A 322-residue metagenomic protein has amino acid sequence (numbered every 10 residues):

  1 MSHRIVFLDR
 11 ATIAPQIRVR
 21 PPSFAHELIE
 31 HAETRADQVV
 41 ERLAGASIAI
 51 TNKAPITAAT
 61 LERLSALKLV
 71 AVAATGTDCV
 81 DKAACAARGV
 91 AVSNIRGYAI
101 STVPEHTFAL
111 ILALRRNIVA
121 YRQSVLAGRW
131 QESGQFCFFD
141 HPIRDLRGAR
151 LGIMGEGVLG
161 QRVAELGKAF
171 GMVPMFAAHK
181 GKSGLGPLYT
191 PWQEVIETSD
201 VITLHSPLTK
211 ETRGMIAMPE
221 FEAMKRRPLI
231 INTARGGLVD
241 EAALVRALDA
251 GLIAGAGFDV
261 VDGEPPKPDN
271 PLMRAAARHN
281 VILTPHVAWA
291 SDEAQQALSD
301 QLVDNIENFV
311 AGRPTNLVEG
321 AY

Functional and structural regions predicted by a protein language model:
M1-A46: N-terminal glycine-/charge-rich "phosphate-binding" loop or analogous flexible N-terminal tail
R10, E156-G157: Glycine-rich Rossmann-fold phosphate-binding loop(s) that bind the pyrophosphate of adenine dinucleotide cofactors
A32, A73-A74, V90-S101, A178 (+1 more regions): Short beta->alpha connector loops at strand-helix junctions that form conserved, small/polar/Pro-enriched
I56-L61, V173, H179-P271: Rossmann-like adenosine-cofactor binding region
V92, R227, T233-Y322: Rossmann-like dinucleotide-binding domain for NAD(H)/NADP(H)
R96-R150: Phosphate-binding beta-alpha-beta segment of Rossmann-like dinucleotide-binding domains, i.e., the NAD(P)
G160-Q161: N-terminal Rossmann-fold NAD(P) dinucleotide-binding loop
